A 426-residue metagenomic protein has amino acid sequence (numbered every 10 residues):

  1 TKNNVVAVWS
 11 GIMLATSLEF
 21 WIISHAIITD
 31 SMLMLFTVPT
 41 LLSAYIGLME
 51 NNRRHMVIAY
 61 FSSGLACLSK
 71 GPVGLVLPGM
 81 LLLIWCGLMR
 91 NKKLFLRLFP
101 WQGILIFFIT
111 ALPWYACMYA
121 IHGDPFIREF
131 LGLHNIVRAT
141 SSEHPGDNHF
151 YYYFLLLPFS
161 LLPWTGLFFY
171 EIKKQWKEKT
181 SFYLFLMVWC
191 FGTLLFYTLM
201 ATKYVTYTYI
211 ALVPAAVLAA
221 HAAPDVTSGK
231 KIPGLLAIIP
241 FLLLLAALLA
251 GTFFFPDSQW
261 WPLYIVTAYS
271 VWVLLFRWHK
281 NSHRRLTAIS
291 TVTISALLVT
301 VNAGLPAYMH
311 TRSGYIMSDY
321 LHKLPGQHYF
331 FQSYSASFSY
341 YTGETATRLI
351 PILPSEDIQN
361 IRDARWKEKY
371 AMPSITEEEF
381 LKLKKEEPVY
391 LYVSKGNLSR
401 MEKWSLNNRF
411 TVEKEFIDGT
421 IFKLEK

Functional and structural regions predicted by a protein language model:
T1-I232, S282, E344: Membrane-integral, polyisoprenol-dependent glycosyltransferases of the GT-C/oligosaccharyltransferase superfamily
V57, E171-K426: Membrane-embedded architecture of ER/inner-membrane glycosylation machinery
